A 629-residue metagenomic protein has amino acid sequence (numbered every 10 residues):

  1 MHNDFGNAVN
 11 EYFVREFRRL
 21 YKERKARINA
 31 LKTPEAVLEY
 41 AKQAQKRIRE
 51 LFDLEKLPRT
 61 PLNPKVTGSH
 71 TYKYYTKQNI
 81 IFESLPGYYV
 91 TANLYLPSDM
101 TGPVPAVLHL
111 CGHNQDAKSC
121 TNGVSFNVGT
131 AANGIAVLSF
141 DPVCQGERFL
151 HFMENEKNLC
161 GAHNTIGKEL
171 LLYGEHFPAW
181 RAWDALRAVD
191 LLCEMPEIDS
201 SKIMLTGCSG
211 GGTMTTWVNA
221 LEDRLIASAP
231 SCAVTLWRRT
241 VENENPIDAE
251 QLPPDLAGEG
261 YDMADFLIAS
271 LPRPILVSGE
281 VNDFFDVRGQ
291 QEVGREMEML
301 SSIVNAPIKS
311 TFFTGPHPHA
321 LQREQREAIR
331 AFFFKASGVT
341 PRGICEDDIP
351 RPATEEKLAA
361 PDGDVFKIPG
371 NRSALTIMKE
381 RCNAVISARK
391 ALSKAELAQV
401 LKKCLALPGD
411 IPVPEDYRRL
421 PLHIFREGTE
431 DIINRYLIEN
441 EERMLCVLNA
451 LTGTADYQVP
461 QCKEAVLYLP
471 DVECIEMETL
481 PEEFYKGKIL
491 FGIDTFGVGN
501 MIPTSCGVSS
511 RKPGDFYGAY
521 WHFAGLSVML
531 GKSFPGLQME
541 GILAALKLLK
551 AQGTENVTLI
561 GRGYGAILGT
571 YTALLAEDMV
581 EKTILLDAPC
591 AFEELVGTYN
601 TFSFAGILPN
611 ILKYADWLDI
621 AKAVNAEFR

Functional and structural regions predicted by a protein language model:
M1-Y89, G102, S119, L271 (+5 more regions): Alpha/beta-hydrolase-fold serine-hydrolase catalytic core, especially in secreted/extracellular enzymes
T101-L186, L191-E194, V234-P246, E250-L252 (+3 more regions): Cap/lid segment of the alpha/beta-hydrolase catalytic domain
N114-S125, K157-G161, L172-W183, L205-T216 (+5 more regions): Alpha-helix capping and helix-loop boundary segments enriched in small/acidic/polar residues
V137-D141, I226, L276-G279, L490-I493 (+1 more regions): Short hydrophobic alpha-helical runs that function as membrane-insertion/retention elements
D141, T206, S231-C232, S278 (+3 more regions): Alpha/beta-hydrolase-fold catalytic nucleophile elbow
A188-E259, A545-Y614, D619, A623: Primarily recognizes the serine-hydrolase "nucleophile elbow" in alpha/beta-hydrolase and SGNH/GDSL folds
